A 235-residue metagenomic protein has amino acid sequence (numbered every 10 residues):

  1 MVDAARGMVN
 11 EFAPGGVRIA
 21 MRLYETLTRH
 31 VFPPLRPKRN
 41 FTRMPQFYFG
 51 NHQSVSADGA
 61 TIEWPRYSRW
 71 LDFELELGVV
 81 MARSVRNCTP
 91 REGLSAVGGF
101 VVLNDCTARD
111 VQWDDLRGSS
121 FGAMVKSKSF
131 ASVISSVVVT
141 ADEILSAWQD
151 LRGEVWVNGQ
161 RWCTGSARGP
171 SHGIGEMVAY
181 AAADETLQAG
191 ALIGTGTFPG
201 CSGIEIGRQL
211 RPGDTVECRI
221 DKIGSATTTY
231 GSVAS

Functional and structural regions predicted by a protein language model:
M1-V157, R161, H172: Active-site microenvironments in enzyme catalytic cores
R109-S235: Catalytic-pocket segment enriched in acidic/His residues
